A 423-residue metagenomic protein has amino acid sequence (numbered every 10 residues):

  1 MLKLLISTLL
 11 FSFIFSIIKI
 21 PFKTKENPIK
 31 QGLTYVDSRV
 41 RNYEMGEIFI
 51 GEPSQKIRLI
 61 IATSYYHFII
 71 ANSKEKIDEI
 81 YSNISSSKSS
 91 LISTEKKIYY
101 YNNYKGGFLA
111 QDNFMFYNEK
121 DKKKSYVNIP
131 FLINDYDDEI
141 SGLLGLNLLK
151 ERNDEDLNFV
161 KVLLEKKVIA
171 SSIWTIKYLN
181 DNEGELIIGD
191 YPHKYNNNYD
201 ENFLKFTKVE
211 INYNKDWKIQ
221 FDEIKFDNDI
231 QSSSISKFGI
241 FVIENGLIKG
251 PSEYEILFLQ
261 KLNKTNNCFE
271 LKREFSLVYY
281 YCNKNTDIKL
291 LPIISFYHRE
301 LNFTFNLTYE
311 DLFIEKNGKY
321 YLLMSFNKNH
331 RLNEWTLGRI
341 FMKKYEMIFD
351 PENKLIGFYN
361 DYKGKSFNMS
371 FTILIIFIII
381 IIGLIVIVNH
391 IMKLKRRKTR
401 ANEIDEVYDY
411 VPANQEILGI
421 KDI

Functional and structural regions predicted by a protein language model:
L2-E26: N-terminal signal peptide
I17-T24, P130-Y136, N180, G250 (+2 more regions): Aspartic protease catalytic domain
I17-V40, M115-S233, K316-N327: Aspartyl protease catalytic domain
I29-Q31, R39-I129, I133-D135, E139 (+3 more regions): Signature of the N-terminal lobe/flap region of pepsin-like aspartyl proteases
E47-I50, A110-E119, I224-F226, K289-E300: Short conserved beta-strand and strand-loop elements enriched in small hydrophobics with frequent Asp/Gly
I48-I50, R58-A62, F68-I70, L143-L144 (+4 more regions): Short hydrophobic beta-strand that contains or immediately precedes a catalytic carboxylate
S64-Y66, D121, Y136-D138, L149-E151 (+9 more regions): Conserved beta-strand elements of beta-rich interaction domains across eukaryotes, especially beta-propellers
F238-N266, E274-S276: Extracytoplasmic, non-cytosolic globular domains
